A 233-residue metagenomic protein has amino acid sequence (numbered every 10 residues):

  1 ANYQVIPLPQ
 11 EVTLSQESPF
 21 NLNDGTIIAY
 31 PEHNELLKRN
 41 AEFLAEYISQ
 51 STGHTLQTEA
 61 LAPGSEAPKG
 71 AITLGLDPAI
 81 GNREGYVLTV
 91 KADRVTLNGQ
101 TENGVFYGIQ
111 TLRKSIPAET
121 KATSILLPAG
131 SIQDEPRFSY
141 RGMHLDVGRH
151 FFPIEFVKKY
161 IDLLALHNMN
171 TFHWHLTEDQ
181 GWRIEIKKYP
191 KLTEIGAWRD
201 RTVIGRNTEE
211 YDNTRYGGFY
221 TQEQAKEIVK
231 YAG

Functional and structural regions predicted by a protein language model:
A1-R141: Acidic, contiguous N-terminal accessory segments
I80-G233: Feature activates predominantly on carbohydrate-active enzymes
